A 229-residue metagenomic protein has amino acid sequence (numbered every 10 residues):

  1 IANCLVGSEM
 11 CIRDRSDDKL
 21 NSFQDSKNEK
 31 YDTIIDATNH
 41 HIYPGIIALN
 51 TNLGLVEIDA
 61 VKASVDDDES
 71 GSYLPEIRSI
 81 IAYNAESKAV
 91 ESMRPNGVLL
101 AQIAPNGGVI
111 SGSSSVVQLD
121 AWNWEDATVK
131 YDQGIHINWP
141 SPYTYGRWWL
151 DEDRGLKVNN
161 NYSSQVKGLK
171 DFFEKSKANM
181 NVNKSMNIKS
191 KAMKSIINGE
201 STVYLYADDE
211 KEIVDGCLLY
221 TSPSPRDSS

Functional and structural regions predicted by a protein language model:
I1-G7, I12, Y220-S229: Single conserved hydrophobic/aromatic residue that forms the stacking wall/gate of nucleotide- or nucleobase-binding
A2, S26, K194-S195: Short secondary-structure boundary/capping segments
A2, V90, C217: Short glycine-/small-residue-rich flexible loop motifs, especially phosphate/cofactor-binding loops
S8-E9, R13-Y43: Histidine-rich, glycine-flanked metal-binding segment
A37-N96, A101-A104: Metal-associated gating/positioning segment near the N- to mid-region
Y43-L55, V166-K177, L218, S222 (+1 more regions): N-terminal-biased segments
P95-L219: Polyanionic/metal-chelating signatures
